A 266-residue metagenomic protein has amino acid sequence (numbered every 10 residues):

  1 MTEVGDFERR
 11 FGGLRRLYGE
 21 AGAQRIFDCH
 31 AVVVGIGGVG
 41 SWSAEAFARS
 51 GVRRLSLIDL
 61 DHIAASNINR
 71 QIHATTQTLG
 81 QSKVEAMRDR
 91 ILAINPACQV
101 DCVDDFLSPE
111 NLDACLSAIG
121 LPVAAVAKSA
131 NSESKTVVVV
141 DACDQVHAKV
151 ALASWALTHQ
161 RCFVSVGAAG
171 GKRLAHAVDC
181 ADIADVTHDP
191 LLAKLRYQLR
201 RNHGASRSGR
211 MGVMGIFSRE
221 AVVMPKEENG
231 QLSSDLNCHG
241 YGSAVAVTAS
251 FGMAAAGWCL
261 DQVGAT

Functional and structural regions predicted by a protein language model:
M1-V32, A65: N-terminal charged helix/coil linker that caps or initiates catalytic domains
T2-F7, I119-V123, A127, S132-V138 (+6 more regions): Glycine-rich phosphate/adenylate-binding loop
V33-G35, I58: Conserved N-terminal Rossmann-fold NAD(P)-binding element of oxidoreductases
V39: Hydrophobic/small residue at the entry helix of a nucleotide-binding pocket
R54-N95: Glycine-rich phosphate-binding loop and adjoining beta1-alpha1-beta2 segment of Rossmann-like nucleotide-binding folds
V103-L112: Conserved SAM/SAH-binding loop
